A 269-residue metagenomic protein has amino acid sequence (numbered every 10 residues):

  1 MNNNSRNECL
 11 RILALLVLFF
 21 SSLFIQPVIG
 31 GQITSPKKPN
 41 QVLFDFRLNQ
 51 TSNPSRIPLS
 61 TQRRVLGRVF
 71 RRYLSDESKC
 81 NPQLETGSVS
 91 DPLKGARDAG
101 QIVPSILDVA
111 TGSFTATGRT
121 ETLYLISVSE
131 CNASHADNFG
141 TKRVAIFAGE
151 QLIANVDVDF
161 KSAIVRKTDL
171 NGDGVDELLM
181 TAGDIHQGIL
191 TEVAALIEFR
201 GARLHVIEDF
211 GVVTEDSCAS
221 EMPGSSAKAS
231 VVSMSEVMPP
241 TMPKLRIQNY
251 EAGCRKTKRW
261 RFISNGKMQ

Functional and structural regions predicted by a protein language model:
N3-A14: Bacterial N-terminal signal peptides that target proteins for export
L18-F19, I25-L93, H186-Q269: Acidic, small-residue rich beta-repeat scaffolds with periodic aromatic anchors
S90-V109, V156-V165, V213-K228: Repeat-based blade/solenoid architectures
A99-Q101, E130-N138, V156, D184-I189 (+1 more regions): Short consensus segments that form the blades of beta-propeller domains, in both extracellular/periplasmic
S113-S127, D169-D184, S233-I247: Acidic/hydrophobic-patterned starts of short beta strands in beta-sheet-rich repeat architectures
F139-G149, A194-A202: Beta-propeller blade signature
E150-V158, A202-D209: Blade-edge beta-strand/turn elements of extracellular beta-propeller and related beta-sheet repeat scaffolds
V158, S162-V165, G172-A194: Eukaryote-skewed repeat-based solenoidal scaffolds used as protein-protein interaction platforms, primarily
